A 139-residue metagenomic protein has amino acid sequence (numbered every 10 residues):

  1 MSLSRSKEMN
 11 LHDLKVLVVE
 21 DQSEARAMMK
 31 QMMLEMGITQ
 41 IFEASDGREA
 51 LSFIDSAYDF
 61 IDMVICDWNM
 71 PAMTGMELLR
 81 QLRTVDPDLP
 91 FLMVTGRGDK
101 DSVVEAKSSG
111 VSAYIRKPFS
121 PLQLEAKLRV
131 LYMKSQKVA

Functional and structural regions predicted by a protein language model:
E20: Conserved acidic carboxylate
S23-F42: Two-component/phosphorelay signaling modules centered on CheY-like receiver
Q31, E77, G98-A113: Alpha4 helix (beta4-alpha4-beta5 surface) of REC/receiver domains from two-component response regulators
D46-E49, T74-E77: Acidic catalytic/metal-coordinating carboxylates
Y58-I65: Active-site beta3 strand of CheY-like receiver
M70: Receiver (REC) domain active-site loop signature in two-component systems and cognate sites in sensor histidine kinases
F119-L128: C-terminal output helix
